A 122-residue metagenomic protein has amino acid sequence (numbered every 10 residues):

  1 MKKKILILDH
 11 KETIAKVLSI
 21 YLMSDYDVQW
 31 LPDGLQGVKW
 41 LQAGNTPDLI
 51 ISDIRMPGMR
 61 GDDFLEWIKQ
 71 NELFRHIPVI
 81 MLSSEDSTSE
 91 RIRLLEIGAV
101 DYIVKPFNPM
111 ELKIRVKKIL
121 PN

Functional and structural regions predicted by a protein language model:
E12-W30: Two-component/phosphorelay signaling modules centered on CheY-like receiver
A15, P57-G58, E66, R75 (+2 more regions): The feature encodes the CheY-like receiver
P32-L49: Acidic, metal-coordinating helix/loop segments flanking the phosphotransfer/catalytic sites of two-component signaling
G37, R93-L95: Residue preferences within the helical output face of two-component receiver
D53, S83: Active-site residues of response regulator receiver
F107-V116: C-terminal output helix
